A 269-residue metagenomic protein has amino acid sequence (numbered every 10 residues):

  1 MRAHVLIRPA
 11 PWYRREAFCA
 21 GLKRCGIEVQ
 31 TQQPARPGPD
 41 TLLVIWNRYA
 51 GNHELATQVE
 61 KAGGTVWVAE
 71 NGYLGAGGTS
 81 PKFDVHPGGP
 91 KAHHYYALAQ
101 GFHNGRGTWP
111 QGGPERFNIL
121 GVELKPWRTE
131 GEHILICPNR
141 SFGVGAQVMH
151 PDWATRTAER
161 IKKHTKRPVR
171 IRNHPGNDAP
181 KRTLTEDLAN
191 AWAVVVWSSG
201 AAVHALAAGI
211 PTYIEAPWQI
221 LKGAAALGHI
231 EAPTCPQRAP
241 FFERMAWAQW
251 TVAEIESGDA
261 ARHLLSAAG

Functional and structural regions predicted by a protein language model:
M1, P34-L42, E60-A62, P126-G131 (+2 more regions): Flexible, charged surface loops at secondary-structure boundaries
M1-H53, F142-G143, R262, S266-G269: N-terminal pre-catalytic "stem/leader" segment of glycosyltransferase-like enzymes
I7-P9, C137-F142, M149-T185: Catalytic donor nucleotide-activated moiety binding site of glycosyltransferases and closely related
T31-R36, K162, R167-I220: Donor nucleotide-activated moiety binding/catalytic core segment of transferases that use nucleotide-activated donors
Q33-K61, T65-W67, N190-S198: Short, well-ordered secondary-structure micro-motifs within conserved domains or adaptor modules
E54-P114, S199, A207, T212 (+1 more regions): A basic- and aromatic-enriched beta-loop-alpha substructure that forms the phosphate/nucleotide- and DNA/RNA-contacting
A69-Y73, G131-G143, N173-H174, A216-P217: Short loop/turn segments at strand-loop or loop-helix junctions that form parts of catalytic or ligand-binding pockets
S80-G131, K222-G269: Leloir-type glycosyltransferase catalytic cores
